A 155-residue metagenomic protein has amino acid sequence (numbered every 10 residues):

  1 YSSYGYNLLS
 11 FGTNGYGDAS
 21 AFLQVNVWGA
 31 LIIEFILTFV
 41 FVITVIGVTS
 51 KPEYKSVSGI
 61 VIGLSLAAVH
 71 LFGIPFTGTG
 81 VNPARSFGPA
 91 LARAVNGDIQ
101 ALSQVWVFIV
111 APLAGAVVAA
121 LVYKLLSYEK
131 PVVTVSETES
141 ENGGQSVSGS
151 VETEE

Functional and structural regions predicted by a protein language model:
Y1-E155: Membrane-interface helix-loop junctions and terminal tails of multi-pass membrane proteins
